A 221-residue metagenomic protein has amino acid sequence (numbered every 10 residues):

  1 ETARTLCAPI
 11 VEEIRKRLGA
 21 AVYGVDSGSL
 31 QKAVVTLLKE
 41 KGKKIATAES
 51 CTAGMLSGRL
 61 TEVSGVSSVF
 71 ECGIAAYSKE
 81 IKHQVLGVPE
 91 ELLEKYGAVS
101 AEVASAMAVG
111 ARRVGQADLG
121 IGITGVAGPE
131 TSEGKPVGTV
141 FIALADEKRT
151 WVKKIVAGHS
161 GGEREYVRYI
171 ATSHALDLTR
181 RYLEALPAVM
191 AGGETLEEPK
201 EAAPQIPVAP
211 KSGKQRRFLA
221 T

Functional and structural regions predicted by a protein language model:
A3-T221: Short alpha-helical segments enriched in small residues
